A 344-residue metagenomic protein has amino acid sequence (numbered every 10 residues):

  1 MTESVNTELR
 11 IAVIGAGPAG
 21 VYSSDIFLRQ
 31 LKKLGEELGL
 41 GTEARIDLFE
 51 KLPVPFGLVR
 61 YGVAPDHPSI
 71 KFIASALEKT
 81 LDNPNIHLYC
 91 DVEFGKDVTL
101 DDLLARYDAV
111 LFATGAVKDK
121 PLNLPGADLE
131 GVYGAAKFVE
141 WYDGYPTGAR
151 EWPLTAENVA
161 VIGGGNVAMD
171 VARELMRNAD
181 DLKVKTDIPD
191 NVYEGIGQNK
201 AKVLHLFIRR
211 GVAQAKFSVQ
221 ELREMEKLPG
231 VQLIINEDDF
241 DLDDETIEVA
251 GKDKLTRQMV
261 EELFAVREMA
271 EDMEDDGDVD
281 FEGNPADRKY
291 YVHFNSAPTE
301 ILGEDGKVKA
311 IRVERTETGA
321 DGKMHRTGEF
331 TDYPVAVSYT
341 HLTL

Functional and structural regions predicted by a protein language model:
T7-G17, E157-I162: Beta1/beta-strand and adjacent pyrophosphate-binding region of the FAD-binding site in flavoprotein oxidoreductases
I11-L34, A172: N-terminal Rossmann-like FAD-binding beta1-loop-alpha1 element of flavoenzymes
A19, V54, V167, V212: Conserved Rossmann-like nucleotide-cofactor binding loop
L31-L48, R173-T327: Dinucleotide-binding/catalytic capping subdomain of oxidoreductase cores
E37-R45, L52-A109, E262-N284, Y291: N-terminal Rossmann-like dinucleotide/flavin-binding domain of flavoprotein oxidoreductases that bind FAD/FMN
A105-Y107, E329-V337: Core beta-strand elements of the Rossmann-like FAD/NAD(P) dinucleotide-binding domain in flavoenzyme oxidoreductases
D119-Q198: Glycine-rich dinucleotide-binding loop and its adjacent helix/turn
T340-L344: Conserved small/polar residues in nucleotide/adenosyl-binding loops
